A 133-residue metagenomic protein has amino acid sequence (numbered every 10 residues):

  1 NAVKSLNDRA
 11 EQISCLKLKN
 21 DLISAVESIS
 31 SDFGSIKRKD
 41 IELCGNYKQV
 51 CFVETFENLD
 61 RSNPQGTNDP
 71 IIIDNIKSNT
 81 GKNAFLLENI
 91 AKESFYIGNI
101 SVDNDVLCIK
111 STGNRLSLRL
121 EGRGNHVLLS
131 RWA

Functional and structural regions predicted by a protein language model:
A2-A133: Long, compositionally biased, intrinsically disordered regions
